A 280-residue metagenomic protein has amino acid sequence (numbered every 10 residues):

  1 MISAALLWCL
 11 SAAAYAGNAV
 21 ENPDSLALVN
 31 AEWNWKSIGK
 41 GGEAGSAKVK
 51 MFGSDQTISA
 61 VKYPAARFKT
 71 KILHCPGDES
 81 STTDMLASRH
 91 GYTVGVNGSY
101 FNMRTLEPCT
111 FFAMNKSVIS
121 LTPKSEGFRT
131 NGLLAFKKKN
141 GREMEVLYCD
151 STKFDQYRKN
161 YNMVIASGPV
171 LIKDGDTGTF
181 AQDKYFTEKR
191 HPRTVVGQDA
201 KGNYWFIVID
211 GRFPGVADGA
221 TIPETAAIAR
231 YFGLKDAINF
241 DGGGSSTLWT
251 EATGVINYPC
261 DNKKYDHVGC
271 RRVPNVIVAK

Functional and structural regions predicted by a protein language model:
M1-A19: Bacterial Sec-dependent N-terminal signal peptides
Y15-K139, E143-E145: Zymogen propeptides
K50, N162, P169-K201: Conserved beta-alpha junction segments in alpha/beta enzyme cores
P64-A66, A135-E143, K173-G175, Q198-N203 (+1 more regions): Short acidic-glycine loop/turn motifs at beta-strand connectors
C75-S80, C149-Q156, I209-P214: Short, solvent-exposed aromatic-acidic interface loops
T93-N97, A135, G197, W205-I207 (+1 more regions): Structural recognition of the beta-strand scaffold that forms the well-ordered cores of secreted hydrolase catalytic
T105-F128, A181-Q198, F206-D236, S245-K280: Conserved, well-ordered active-site substructure
